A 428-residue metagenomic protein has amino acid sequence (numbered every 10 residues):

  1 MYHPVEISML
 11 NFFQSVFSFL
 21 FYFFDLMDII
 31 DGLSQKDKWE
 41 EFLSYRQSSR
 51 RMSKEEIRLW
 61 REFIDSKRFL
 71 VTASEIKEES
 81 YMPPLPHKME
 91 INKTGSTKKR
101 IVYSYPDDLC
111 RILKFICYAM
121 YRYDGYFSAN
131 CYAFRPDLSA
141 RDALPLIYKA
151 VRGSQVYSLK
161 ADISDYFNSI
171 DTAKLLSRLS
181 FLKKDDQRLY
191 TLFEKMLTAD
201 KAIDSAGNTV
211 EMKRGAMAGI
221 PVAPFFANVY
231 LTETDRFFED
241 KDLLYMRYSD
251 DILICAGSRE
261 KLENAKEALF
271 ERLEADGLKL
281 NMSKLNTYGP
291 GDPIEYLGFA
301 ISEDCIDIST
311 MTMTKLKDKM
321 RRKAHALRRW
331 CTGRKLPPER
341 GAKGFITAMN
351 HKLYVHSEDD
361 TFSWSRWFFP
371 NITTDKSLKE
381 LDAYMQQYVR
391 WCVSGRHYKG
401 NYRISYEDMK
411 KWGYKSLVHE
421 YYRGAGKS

Functional and structural regions predicted by a protein language model:
M1-L70, E75, R396-K410, L417-S428: Non-catalytic, polymerase-adjacent accessory regions of viral genome-replication enzymes
I29, C117-D171, Y406: Active-site-proximal segment of RNA-dependent polymerases
I76, L146-S249, L253-R272, L278 (+2 more regions): Conserved polymerase palm-domain catalytic core
M82-T94, E194-T209, E358-D360: Active-site-adjacent bridging/hinge elements
P84-P86, R247-D250, S283: Short Gly/Ser/Thr- and Asp/Glu-enriched loop/turn motifs at secondary-structure junctions
K98-S128, M212-E239: Conserved pre-motif C helix in the palm subdomain of viral-like polymerases
C110-F115, G207, E211-M212, R236 (+4 more regions): Right-hand nucleic-acid polymerase module
